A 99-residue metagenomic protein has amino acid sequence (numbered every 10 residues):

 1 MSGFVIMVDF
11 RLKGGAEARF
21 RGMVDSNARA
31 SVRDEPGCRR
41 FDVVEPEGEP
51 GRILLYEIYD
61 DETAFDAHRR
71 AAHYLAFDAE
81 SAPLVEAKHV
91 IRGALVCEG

Functional and structural regions predicted by a protein language model:
S2, D42-G51, F77-G99: Glycine-rich beta-strand-turn "strand-cap" elements at beta-sheet edges
V5-F10, Y56: Active-site-flanking beta-strand signature of metal-NTP-handling nucleotidyl enzymes and homologous cyclase-like
R11-F20: Short, surface-exposed ligand-recognition loops at beta-strand->loop->(often short) alpha-helix junctions that present
L12, E45-E47, E57: Structured beta->alpha junctions
A16, G51, H73: Short phosphate-engaging motifs
S26-C38, I58-I91: An amphipathic, aromatic/His-enriched active-site/gating alpha helix that lines ligand/cofactor pockets
R29-I53: Short, glycine- and small/hydrophobic-rich beta-strand elements in well-ordered beta-sheets
